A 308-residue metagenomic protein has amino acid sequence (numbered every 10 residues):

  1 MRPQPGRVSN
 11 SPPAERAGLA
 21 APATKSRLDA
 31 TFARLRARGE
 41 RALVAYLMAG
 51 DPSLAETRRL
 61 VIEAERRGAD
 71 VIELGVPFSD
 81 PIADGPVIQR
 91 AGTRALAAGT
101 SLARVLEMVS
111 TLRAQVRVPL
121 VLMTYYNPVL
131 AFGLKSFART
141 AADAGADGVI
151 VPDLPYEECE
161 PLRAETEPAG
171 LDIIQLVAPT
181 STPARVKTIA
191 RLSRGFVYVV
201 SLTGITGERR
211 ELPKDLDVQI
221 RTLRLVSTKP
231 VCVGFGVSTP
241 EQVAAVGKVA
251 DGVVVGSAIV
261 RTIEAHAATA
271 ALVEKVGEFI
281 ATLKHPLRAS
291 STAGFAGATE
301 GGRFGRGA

Functional and structural regions predicted by a protein language model:
R2-P3, V8-N10, L19-V44, V109-S110: N-terminal amphipathic alpha-helix/helix-capping segment at the start of soluble metabolic enzymes
R7-V8, V105, Q219-K229, S238-K248 (+1 more regions): Alpha/beta catalytic cores of nucleotide-metabolism and tRNA/nucleoside-modifying enzymes
T24-D29, D80-P86, T100-M108, L130-L134 (+5 more regions): Active-site-adjacent beta->alpha loops and helix N-cap segments on the catalytic face of soluble alpha/beta enzymes
L43-L47, I72-L74, L120-T124, V149-V151 (+4 more regions): Hydrophobic faces of well-ordered beta-strands that scaffold small-molecule active sites in alpha/beta enzyme cores
A55-I62, S181-A190, V237-V253: Catalytic cores of alpha/beta
L74-S79, G148-I150, P155, S201-G207 (+1 more regions): Glycine-rich phosphate-binding active-site loops on the catalytic face of alpha/beta enzymes
V87-V121, E165-I174, A178, L216-K229 (+1 more regions): Alpha-helix-loop-beta-strand connector modules within alpha/beta enzyme cores
A91, A98, L176, V186-R221 (+2 more regions): Glycine/Thr-rich beta-alpha phosphate-binding loop at enzyme active sites
